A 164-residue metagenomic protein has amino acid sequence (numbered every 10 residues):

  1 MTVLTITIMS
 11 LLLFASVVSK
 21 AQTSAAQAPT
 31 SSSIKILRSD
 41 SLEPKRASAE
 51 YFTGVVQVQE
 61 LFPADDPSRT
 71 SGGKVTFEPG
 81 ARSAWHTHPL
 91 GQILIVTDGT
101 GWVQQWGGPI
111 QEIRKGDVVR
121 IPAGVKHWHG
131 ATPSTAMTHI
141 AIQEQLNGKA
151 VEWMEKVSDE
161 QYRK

Functional and structural regions predicted by a protein language model:
T5-S16: Bacterial N-terminal signal peptides
Q22-R69, A150-K164: A short, N-terminal "cap"/entry segment at the start of jelly-roll beta-barrel domains of the cupin/DSBH fold
Q57, S71-H88: Conserved short histidine dyad/triad with adjacent acidic residue
V58-E60, G72-T76, I93, I110 (+2 more regions): Conserved hydrophobic/aromatic beta-strand scaffold that supports enzyme active sites
K74, T87, Q105-G107, A131 (+1 more regions): Residue-level recognition of conserved beta-strand positions in structured domain cores
R82, T87-K115, V125: A short beta-strand-loop-beta hairpin characteristic of the jelly-roll/cupin
W102, K115, A123-A150: Ligand-binding loop in jelly-roll beta-barrel domains
